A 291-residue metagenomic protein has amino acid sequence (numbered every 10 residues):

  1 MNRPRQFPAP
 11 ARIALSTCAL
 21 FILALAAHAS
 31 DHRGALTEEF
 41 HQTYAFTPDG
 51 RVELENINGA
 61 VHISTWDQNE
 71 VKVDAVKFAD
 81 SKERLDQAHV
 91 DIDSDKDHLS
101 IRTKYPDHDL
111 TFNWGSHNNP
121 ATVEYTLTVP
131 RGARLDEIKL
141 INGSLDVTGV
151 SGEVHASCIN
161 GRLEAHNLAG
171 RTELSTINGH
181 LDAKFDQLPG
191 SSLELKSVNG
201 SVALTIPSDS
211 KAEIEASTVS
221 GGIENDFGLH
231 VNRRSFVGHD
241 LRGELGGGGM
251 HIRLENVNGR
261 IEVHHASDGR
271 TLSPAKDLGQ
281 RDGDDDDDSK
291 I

Functional and structural regions predicted by a protein language model:
M1-I291: Intrinsically disordered, low-complexity terminal regions
